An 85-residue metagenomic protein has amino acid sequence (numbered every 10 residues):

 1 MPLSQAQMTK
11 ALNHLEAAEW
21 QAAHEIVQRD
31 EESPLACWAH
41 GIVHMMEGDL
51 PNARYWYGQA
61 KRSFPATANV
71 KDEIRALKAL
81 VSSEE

Functional and structural regions predicted by a protein language model:
M1-Q7, E32-C37: Generic helix N-cap/helix-start motif at coil->alpha-helix transitions
M8, L15, W20, V27-Q28 (+1 more regions): Inward-facing hydrophobic residues that define packing positions of alpha-helical scaffold repeats
A22-A23, A53: Solenoid-repeat scaffolds in large eukaryotic assemblies
E32, M45-A68: TPR/TPR-like (Sel1-like) alpha-helical repeat modules
A66-E85: Terminal, low-structured helical/coil segments at or just beyond the last alpha-helical repeat
